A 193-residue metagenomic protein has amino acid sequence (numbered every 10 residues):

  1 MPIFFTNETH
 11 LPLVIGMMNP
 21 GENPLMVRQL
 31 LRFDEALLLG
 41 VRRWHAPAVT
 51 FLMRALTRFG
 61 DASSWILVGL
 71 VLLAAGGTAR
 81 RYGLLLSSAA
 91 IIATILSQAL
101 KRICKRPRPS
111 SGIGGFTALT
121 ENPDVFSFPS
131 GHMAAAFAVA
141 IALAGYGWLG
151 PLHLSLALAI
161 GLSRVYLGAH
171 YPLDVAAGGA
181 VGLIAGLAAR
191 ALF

Functional and structural regions predicted by a protein language model:
I3-W65, S97-P123: N-terminal transmembrane-helix/juxtamembrane module of multi-pass inner/ER membrane proteins
R43-R54, A74, T78, Y82 (+1 more regions): Membrane-helix interfacial "entry" motifs
A55, S63-I66, W148-S155: Alpha-helical transmembrane segments of integral membrane proteins
V68-L96: Interfacial segments of alpha-helical transmembrane regions
L72, I92, L96, L100 (+2 more regions): Alpha-helical membrane-inserting segments
G77, R102-S110, A169-L173: Transmembrane helix-loop junctions in multipass membrane proteins, especially transporters and channels
S87-K101, P151-L162: Small-polar-interrupted transmembrane alpha-helices in polytopic inner-membrane proteins
I113-F193: Membrane-embedded catalytic cores of phosphoryl/pyrophosphoryl-handling enzymes
